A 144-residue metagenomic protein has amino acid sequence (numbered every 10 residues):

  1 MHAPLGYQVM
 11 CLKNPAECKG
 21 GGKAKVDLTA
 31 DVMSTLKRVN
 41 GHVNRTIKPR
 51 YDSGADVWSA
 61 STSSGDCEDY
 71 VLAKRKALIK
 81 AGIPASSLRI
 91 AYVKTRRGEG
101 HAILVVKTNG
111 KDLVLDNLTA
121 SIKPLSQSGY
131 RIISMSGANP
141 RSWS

Functional and structural regions predicted by a protein language model:
M1-S144: A structural boundary/capping signal
